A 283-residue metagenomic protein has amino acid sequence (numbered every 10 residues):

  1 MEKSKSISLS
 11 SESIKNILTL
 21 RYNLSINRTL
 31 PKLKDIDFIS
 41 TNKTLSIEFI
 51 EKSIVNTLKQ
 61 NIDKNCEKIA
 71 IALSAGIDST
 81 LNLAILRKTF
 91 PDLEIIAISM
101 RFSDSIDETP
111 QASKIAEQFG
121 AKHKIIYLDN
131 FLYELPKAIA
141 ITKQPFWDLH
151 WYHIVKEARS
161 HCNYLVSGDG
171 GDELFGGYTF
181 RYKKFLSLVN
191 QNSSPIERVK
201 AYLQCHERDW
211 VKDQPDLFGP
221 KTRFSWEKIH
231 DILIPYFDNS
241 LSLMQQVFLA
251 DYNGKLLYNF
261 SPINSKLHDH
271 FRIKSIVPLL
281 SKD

Functional and structural regions predicted by a protein language model:
M1-T41, K52-K59, W151: N-terminal glutamine amidotransferase
I7-S13, P145, D238-D251: Structural motif
I17, A138-I139, D251-L256: Short alpha-helical scaffolding segments that buttress acidic/His motifs in well-ordered protein cores
D37-L243, P262, K266-L280: ATP-dependent adenylate-handling active sites, centered on carboxylate activation for C-N bond formation
Y252-K266: Short Ser/Thr-interspersed hydrophobic loop/turn segments at strand-loop and sheet-helix junctions that line or gate
